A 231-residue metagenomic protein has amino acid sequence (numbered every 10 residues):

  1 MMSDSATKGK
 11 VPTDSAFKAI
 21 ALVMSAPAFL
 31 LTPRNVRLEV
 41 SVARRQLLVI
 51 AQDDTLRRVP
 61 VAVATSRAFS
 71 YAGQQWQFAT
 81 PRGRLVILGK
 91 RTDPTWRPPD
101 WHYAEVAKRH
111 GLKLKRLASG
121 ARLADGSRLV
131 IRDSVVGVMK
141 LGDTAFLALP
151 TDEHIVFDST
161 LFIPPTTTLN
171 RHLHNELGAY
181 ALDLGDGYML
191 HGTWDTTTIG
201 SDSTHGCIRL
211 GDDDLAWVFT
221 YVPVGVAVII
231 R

Functional and structural regions predicted by a protein language model:
M1-R231: N-terminal pre-domains immediately preceding structured catalytic cores
